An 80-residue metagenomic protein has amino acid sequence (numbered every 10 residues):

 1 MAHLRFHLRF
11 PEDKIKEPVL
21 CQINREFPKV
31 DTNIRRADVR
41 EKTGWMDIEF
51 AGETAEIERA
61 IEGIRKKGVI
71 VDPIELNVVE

Functional and structural regions predicted by a protein language model:
M1-E80: Long, contiguous binding/interaction regions
